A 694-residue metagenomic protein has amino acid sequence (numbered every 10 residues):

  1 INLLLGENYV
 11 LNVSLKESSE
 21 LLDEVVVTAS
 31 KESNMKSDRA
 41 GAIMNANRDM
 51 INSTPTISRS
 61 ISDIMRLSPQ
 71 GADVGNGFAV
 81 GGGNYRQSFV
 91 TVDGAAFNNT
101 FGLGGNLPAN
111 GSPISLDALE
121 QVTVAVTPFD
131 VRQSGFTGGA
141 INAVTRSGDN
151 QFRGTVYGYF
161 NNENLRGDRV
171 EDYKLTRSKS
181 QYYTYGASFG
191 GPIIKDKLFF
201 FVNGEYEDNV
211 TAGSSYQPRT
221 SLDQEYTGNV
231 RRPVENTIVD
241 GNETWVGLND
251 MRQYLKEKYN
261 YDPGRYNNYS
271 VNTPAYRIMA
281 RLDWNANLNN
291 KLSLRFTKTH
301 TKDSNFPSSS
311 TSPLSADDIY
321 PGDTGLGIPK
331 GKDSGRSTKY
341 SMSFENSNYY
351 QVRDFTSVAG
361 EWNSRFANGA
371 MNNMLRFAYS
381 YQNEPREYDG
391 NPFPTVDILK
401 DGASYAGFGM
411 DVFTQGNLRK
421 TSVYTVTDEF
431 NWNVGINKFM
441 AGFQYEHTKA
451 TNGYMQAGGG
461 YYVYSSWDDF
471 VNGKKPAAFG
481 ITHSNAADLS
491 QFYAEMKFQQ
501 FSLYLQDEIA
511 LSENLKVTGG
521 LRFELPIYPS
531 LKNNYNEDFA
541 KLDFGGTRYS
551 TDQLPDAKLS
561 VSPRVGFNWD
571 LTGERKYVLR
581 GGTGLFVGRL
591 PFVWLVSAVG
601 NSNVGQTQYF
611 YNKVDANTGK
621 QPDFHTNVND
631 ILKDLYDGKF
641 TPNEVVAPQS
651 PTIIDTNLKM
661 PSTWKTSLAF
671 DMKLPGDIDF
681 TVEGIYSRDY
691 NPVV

Functional and structural regions predicted by a protein language model:
N2-N12, K16, D23-S147, Y173 (+2 more regions): Periplasmic N-terminal accessory/gating domains of Gram-negative outer-membrane beta-barrel systems
A29, V156-N162, V202-Y206, L294-K298 (+6 more regions): Transmembrane beta-barrel strands of outer-membrane/channel proteins
N76, T137-G139, Y183-A187, Y276-A280 (+7 more regions): Hydrophobic, lipid-facing positions within transmembrane beta-strands of outer-membrane proteins
R146-G148, I194-D196, E207, N287-N289 (+8 more regions): Outer-membrane beta-barrel channels and translocator barrels
R153, S178-N305, Y350-Y379, P563: Transmembrane beta-barrel wall of Gram-negative outer-membrane proteins
E225-R265, K330-G331, L399-D411, D468-S490 (+2 more regions): Flexible glycine-rich, low-complexity coil/linker segments exposed to the extracellular/periplasmic environment
V271-P274, L288-Q506, F544-G546: Replace "related TpsB outer-membrane translocases also match" with "some related outer-membrane beta-barrels such as
K532-S562, G566-V694: Solvent-exposed loop/turn elements at secondary-structure boundaries
